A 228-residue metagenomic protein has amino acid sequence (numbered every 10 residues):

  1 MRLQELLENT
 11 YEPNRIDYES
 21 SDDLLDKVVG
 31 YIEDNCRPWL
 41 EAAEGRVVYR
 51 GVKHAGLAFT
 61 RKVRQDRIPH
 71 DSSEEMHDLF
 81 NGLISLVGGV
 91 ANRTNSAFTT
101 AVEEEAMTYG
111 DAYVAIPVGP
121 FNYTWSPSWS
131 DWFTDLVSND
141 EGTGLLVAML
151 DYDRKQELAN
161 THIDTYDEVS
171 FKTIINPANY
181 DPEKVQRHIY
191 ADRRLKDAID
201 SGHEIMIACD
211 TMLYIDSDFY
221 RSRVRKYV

Functional and structural regions predicted by a protein language model:
M1-L7: Enriched but not universal
L7-N92, A208-D210, D216-V228: ADP-ribose/NAD+-binding catalytic cleft of ART/PARP-like enzymes
Y11-D22, C36, P117-V228: Active-site and NAD+-binding cores of ADP-ribose-processing enzymes
V28-E41, T99-E104, A191-R194, S201: Intrinsically disordered, low-complexity boundary segments flanking structured domains
E44-R46, L57, N81-Q156: ADP-ribosyltransferase catalytic core
